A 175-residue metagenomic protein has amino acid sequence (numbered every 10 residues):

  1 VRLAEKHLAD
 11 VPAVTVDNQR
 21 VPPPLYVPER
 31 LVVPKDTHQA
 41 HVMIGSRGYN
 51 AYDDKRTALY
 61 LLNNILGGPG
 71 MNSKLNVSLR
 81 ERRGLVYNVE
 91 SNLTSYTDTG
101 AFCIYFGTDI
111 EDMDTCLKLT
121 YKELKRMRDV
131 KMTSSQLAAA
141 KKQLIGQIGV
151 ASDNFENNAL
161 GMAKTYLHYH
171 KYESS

Functional and structural regions predicted by a protein language model:
V1, L8-P12, M127-D129: Short, Lys/Arg-rich flexible segments
V1-E5, T120-E123: PAPS/PAP-binding and catalytic site of the sulfotransferase fold
L3, D10, Q143-G146: Alpha-helical scaffold segments in carbohydrate-active enzymes
K6-D53, N64-K118, Q136, N157-G161: Non-catalytic beta-strand/loop surface segments
K55-T57: Short glycine/proline-enriched turns and hinge-like loops at secondary-structure junctions
N63-G67, K125, D129: Amphipathic alpha-helical interaction elements
E81-V86, M127-S175: Short acidic/His-enriched helical or mixed secondary-structure segments at domain edges of catalytic enzymes and some
